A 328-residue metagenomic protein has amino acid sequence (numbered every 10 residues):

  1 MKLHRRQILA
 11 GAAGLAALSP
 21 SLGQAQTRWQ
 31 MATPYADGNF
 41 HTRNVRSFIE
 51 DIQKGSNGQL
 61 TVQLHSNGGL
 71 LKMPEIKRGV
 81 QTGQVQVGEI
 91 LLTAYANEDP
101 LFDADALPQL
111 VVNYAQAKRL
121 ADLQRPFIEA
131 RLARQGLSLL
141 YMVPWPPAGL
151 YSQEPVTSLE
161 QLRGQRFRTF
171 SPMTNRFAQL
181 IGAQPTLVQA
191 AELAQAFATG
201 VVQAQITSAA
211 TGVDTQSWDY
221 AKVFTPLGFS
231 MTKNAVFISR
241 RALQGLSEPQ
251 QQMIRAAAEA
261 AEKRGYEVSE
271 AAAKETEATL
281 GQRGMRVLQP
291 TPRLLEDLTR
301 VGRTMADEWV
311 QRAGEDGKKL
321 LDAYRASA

Functional and structural regions predicted by a protein language model:
K2-L3, L9-L18, A25-Q116, R125-A328: N-terminal secretory/targeting leader peptides
R119: Short beta-strand-centered segments that line the small-molecule binding cleft or hinge of alpha/beta clamshell
D122: An acidic, glycine-rich surface segment that forms the CoA-thioester-binding/catalytic face of crotonase-fold enzymes
